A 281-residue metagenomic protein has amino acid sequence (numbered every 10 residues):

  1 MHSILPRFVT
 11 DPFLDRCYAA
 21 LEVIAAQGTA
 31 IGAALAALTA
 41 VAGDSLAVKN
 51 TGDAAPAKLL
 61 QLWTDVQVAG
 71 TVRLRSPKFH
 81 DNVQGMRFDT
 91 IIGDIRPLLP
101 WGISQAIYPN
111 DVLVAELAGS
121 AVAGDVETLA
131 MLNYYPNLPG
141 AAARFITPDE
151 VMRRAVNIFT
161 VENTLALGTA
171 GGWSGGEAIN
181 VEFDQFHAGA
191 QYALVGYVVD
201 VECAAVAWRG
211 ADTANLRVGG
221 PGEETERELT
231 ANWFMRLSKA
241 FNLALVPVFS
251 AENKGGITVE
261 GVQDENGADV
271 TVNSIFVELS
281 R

Functional and structural regions predicted by a protein language model:
M1-R281: Beta-strand-centric surfaces of beta-sandwich/beta-rich domains
